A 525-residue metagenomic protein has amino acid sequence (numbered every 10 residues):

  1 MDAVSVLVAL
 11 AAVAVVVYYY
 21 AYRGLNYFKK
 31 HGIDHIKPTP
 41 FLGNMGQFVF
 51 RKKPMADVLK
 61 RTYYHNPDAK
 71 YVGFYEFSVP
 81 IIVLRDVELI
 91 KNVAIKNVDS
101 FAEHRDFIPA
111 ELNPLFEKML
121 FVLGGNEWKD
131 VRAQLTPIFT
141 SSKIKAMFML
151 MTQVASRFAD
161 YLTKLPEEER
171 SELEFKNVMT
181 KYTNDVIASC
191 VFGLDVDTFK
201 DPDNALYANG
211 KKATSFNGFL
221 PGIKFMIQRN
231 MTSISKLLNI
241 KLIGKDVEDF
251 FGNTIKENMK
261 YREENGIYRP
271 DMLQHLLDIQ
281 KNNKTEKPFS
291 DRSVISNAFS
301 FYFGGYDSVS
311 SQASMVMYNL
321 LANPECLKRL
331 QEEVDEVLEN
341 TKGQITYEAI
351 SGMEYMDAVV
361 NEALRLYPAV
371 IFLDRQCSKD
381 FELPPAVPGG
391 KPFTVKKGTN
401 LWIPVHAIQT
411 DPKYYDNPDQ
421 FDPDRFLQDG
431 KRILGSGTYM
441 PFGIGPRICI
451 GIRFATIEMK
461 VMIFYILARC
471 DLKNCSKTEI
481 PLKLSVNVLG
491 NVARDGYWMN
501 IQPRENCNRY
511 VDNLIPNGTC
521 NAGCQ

Functional and structural regions predicted by a protein language model:
M1-V4, D278, G490-Q525: C-terminal helix/juxtamembrane-tail motif
D2-F116, N126, D130, T152-D160 (+3 more regions): N-terminal membrane-proximal hinge/A-helix region immediately C-terminal to the signal-anchor transmembrane segment
G46-A69, N253, E257, G343-G389 (+1 more regions): Conserved cytochrome P450 K-helix E-x-x-R motif and the immediately C-terminal K′/meander segment
A102-L112, A146-A313, R329, Y347: Cytochrome P450 heme-thiolate monooxygenase catalytic core
V309-L321, M462: Short, small-residue alpha-helix embedded
P324-C326, I452-G490: Cytochrome P450 heme-binding "Cys pocket" and the immediately downstream C-terminal segment
G390-P392, W402, Q428-M459, S485-V486: Cytochrome P450 heme-thiolate "Cys pocket" and heme-binding signature region
I403-G430, P516-G518: Conserved cytochrome P450 K-helix/beta-meander segment immediately N-terminal to the heme-binding cysteine loop
